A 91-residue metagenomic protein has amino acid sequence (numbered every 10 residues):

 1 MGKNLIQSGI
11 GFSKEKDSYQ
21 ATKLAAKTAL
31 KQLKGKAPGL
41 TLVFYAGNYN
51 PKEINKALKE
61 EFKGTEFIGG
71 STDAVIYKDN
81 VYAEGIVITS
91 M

Functional and structural regions predicted by a protein language model:
M1-M91: Cofactor- and metal-binding active-site motifs of prokaryotic enzymes that mediate redox/radical or nucleophilic
